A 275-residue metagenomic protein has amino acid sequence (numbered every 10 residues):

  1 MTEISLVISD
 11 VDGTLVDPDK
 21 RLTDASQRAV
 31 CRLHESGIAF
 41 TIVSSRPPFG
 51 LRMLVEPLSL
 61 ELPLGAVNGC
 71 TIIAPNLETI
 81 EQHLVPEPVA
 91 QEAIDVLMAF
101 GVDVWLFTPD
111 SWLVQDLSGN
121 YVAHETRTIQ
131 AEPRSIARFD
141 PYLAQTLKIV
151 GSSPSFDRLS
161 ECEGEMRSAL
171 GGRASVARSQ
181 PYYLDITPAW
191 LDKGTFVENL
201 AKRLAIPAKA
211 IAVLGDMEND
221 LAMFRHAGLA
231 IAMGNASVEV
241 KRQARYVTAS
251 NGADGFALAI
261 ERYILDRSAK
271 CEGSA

Functional and structural regions predicted by a protein language model:
T2-L6, T23, D185-A275: Mg2+-dependent phosphoryl-transfer enzymes with acidic/Ser/Thr/Gly-rich catalytic loops
E3-P18: Asp-based phosphoryl-transfer active-site loop
D19, D24-V122: Active-site phosphate-binding/coordination module
L33, V55, L97, R167-A169 (+2 more regions): A generic structural signal for well-ordered alpha-helical segments
P48-L51, A90, L159, E163 (+2 more regions): A general structural signal for well-ordered alpha-helical segments in protein cores
L58-L60, V67-N68, L170-G172, H226-A227 (+1 more regions): Short, structured coil segments at secondary-structure junctions
F100-H226, N235: Conserved acidic, metal-coordinating active-site core of Asp-based, Mg2+-dependent phosphoryl-transfer enzymes
